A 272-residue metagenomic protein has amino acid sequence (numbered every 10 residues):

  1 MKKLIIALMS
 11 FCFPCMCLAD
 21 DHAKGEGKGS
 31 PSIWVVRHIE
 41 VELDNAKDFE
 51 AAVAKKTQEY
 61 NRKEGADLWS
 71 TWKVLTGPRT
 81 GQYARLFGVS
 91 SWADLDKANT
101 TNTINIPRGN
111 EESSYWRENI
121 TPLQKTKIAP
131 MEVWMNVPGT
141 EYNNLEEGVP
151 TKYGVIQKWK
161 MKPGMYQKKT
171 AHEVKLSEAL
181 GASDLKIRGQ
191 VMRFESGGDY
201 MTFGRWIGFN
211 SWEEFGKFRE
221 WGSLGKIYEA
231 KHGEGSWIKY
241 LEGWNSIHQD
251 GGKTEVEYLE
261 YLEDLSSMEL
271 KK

Functional and structural regions predicted by a protein language model:
M1-L4: Positively charged n-region of N-terminal signal peptides that target proteins for export
I6-C15: Bacterial N-terminal signal peptides
A19-K272: Short S/T/G/P-rich N-terminal loop/turn motif that feeds into the first structured element of a domain
